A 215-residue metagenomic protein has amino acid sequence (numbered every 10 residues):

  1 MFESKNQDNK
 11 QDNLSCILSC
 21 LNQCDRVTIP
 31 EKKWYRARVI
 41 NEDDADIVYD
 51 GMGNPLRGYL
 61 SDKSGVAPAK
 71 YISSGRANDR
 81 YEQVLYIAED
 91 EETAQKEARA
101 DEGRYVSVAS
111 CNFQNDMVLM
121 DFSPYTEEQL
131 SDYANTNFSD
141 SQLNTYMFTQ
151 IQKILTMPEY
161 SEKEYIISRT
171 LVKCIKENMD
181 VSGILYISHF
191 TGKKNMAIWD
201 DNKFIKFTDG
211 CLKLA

Functional and structural regions predicted by a protein language model:
M1-N78, A100-A215: Active-site and NAD+-binding cores of ADP-ribose-processing enzymes
D79-I87: A short, exposed loop/beta-hairpin motif centered on an aromatic-Gly-Thr core
A88-E92, Y165: Conserved structured core elements
E91-E102: Short active-site loop/helix that positions an aromatic residue
